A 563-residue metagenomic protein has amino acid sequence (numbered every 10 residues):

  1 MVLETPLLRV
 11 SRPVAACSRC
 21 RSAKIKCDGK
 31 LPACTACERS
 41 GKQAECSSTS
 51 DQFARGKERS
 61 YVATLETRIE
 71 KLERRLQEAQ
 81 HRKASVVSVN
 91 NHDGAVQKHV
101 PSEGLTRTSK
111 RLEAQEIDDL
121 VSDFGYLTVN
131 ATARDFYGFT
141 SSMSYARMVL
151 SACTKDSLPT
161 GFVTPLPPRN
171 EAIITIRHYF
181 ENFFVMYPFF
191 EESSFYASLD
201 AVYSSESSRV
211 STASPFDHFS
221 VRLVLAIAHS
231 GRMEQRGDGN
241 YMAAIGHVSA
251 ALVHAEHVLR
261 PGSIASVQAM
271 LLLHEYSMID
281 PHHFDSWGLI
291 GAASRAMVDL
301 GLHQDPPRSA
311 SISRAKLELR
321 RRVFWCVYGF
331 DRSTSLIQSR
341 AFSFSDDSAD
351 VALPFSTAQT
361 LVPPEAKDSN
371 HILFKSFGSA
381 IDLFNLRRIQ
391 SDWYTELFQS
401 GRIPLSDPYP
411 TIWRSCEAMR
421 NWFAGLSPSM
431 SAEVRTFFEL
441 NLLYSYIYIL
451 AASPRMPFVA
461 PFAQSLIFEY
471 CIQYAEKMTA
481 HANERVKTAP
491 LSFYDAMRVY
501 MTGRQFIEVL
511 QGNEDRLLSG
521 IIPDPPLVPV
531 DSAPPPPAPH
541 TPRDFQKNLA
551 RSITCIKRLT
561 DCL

Functional and structural regions predicted by a protein language model:
M1-M186, S211, P215-F219, L225 (+2 more regions): Intrinsic, low-complexity transcriptional activation domains
V2-L3, L223, M242-M270, L289-P307 (+5 more regions): Long, amphipathic alpha-helical regulatory blocks in the mid-to-C-terminal portion of eukaryotic proteins
R9, R19, K26, A54 (+10 more regions): Surface positions of alpha-helical coiled-coils, especially the charged/polar e/g heptad sites that form inter-helical
S22, E73, A152-A265, L272-H282 (+5 more regions): C-terminal transcriptional activation/regulatory domains of eukaryotic transcription factors
P32, S50-D51, R236-D238, P281-H282 (+5 more regions): Short coil/turn segments at secondary-structure boundaries
D118, L127-S141, H178, A197-S204 (+5 more regions): Fungal transcription factor middle regulatory core
